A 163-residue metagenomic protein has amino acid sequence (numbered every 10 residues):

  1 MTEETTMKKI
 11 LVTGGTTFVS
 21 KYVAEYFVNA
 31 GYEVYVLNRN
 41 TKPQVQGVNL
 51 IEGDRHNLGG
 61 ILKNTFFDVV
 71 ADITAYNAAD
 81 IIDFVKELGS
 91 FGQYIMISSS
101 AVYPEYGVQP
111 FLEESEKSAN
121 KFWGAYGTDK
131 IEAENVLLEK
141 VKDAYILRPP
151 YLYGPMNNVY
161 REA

Functional and structural regions predicted by a protein language model:
M1-T6: Short, Lys/Arg-enriched N-terminal segments with co-localized hydrophobic residues within the first ~10-30 amino acids
M7-K8, G92: Nucleotide donor/acceptor-binding cores
I10-A30: N-terminal Rossmann NAD(P)H-binding glycine-rich loop of SDR-like oxidoreductase domains
T13, L37, I73, I97-S99 (+1 more regions): SDR active-site strand-loop-helix element
E33-R39: Conserved glycine-rich Rossmann-like NAD(P)H-binding loop of the short-chain dehydrogenase/reductase
N40-M96, V102-E105: NAD(P)H-binding glycine-rich loop region in Rossmannoid oxidoreductase-like domains and their noncatalytic homologs
V85-I131, N135-K140, Y145: Conserved Rossmann-fold NAD(P)-dependent oxidoreductase catalytic core, especially the SDR/UDP-sugar
K140-I146, P150-A163: NAD(P)-dependent short-chain dehydrogenase/reductase
